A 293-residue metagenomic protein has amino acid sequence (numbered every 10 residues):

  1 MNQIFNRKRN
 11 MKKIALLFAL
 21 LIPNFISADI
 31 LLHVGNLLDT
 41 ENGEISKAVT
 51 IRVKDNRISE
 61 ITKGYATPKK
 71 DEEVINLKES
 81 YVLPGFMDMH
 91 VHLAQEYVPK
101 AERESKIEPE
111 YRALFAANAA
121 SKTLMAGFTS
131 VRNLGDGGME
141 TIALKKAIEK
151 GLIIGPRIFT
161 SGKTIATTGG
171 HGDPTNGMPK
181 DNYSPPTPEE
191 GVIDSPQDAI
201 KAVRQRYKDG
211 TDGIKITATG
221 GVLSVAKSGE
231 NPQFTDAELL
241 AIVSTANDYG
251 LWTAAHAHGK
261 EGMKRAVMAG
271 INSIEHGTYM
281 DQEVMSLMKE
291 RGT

Functional and structural regions predicted by a protein language model:
I14-P23: Sec-dependent N-terminal signal peptides
V34, H90-A94, H256, E275-H276: Histidine-centered divalent metal-coordination motifs
L37, E41-L83: Histidine-rich, glycine-flanked metal-binding segment
Y81-L152, T168-T175, A237, M268-A269: Metal-associated gating/positioning segment near the N- to mid-region
E102-L114, Y183-K201, W252: Active-site mouth loops of central-metabolism enzymes
R112-A120, S195-Q205, H258-G262: Short, acidic/polar
A117-M139, I154-T164, T211-S224, W252 (+2 more regions): Divalent metal-dependent hydrolysis catalytic cores, especially in the metallo-beta-lactamase
T168, T217-T293: Active-site core of metal-dependent hydrolases
